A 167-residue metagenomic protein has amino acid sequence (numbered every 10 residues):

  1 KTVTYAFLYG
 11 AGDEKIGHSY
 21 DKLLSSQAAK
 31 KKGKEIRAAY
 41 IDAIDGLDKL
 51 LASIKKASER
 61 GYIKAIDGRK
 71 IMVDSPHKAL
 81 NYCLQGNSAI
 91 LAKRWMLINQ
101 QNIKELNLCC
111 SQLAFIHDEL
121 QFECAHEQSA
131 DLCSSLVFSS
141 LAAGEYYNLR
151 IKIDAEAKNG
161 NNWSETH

Functional and structural regions predicted by a protein language model:
K1-H167: Conserved catalytic core of nucleotide polymerization and phosphodiester-bond processing enzymes
